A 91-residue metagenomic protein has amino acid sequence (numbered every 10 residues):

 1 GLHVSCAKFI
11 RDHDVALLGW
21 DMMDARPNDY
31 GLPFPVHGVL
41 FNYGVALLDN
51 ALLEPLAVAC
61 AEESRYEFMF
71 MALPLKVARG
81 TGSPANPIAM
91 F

Functional and structural regions predicted by a protein language model:
G1-F91: Active-/binding-site microenvironments in catalytic and ligand-binding cores
